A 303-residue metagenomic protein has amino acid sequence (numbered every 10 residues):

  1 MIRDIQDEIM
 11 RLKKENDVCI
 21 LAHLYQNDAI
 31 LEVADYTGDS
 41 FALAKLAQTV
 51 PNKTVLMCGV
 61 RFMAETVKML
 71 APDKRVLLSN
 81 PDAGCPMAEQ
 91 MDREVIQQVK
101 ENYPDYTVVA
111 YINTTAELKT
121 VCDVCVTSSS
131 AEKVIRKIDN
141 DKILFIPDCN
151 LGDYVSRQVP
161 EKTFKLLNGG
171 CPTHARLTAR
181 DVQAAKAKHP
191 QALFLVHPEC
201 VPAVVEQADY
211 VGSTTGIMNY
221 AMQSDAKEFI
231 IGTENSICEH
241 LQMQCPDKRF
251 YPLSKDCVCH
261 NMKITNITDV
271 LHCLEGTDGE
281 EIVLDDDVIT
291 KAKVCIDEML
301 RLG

Functional and structural regions predicted by a protein language model:
M1-I231, I237-G303: Active-site loop-to-helix "anion-binding N-cap" substructures in soluble metabolic enzymes
